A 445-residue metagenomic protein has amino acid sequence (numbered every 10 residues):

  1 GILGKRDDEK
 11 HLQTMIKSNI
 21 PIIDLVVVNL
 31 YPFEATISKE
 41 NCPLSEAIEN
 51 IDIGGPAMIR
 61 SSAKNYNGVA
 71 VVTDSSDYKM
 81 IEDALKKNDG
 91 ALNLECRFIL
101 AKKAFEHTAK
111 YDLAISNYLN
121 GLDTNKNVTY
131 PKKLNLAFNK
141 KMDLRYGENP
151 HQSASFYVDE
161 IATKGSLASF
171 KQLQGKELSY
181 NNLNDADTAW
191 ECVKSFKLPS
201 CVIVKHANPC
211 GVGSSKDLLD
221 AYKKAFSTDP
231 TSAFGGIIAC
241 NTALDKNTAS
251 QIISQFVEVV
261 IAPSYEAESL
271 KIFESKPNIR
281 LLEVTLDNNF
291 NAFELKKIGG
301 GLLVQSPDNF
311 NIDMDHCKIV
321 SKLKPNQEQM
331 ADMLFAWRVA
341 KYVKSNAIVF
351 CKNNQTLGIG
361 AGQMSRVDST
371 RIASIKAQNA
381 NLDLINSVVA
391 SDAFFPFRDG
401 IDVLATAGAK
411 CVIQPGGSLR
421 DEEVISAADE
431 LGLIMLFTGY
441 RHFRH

Functional and structural regions predicted by a protein language model:
G1-F33: Glycine-rich nucleotide/cofactor/substrate-binding loop typically near the N-terminus or early in the first domain
M15-S18, S61, D229, A340: Structural motif
I20, S45, E49-P56, V72-S75 (+5 more regions): Short, amphipathic alpha-helical segments
D24-V28, D112-L113, G121-H445: ATP-dependent carboxylate/acyl-activation modules
L25-E49, I53-L92, S166-F170, F310-K324: A short, charged helix-loop
S76, M80-Y130: Non-catalytic interaction/clamp surfaces of large macromolecular machines
